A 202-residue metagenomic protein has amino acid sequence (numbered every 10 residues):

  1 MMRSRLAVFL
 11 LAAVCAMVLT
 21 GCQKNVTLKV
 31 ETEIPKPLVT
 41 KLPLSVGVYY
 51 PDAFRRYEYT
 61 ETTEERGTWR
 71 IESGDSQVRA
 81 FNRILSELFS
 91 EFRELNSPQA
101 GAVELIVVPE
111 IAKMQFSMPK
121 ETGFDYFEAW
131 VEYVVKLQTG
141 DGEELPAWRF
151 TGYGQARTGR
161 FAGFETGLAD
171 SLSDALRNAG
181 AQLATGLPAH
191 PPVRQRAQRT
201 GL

Functional and structural regions predicted by a protein language model:
M1-C22: Sec-dependent bacterial lipoprotein signal peptides
G21-R83, P188-L202: A structural "domain/chain start" motif
Q23-E31, L95-A147, A156-T158: Surface-exposed short loop/turn segments
P37-K41, E128, V134-F150, A184-G201: Short secondary-structure transition/capping segments
T63-G74, D141-A189: Short secondary-structure boundary motifs at beta->alpha junctions and helix caps
D75-S97: Mid-chain, structured segments of secreted extracytoplasmic proteins
S86-E94, G180-P188, P192: Sec-exported extracytoplasmic/periplasmic mature domains
